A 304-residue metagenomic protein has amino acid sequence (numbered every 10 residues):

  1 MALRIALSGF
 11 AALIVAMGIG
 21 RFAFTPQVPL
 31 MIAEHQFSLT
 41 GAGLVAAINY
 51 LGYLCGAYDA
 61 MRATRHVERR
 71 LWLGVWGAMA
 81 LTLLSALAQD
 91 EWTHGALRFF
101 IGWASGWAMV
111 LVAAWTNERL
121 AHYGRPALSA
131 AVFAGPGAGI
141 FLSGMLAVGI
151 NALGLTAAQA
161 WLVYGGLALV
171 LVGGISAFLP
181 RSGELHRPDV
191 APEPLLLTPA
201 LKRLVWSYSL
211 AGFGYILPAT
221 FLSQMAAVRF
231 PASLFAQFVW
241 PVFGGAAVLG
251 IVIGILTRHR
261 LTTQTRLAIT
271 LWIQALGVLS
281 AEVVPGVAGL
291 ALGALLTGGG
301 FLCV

Functional and structural regions predicted by a protein language model:
T25, L201-P241, G245: Extracytoplasmic gate region of multi-pass secondary transporters
C55-Q89: Conserved MFS/SLC helix-loop-helix module at the cytosolic interface between two early adjacent transmembrane helices
G56-E68, G250-T263: Helix-to-loop junctions at the C-terminal end of transmembrane segments in multipass secondary transporters
G77-D90, I273-P285: C-terminal ends and interior cores of transmembrane alpha-helices in multi-pass membrane transporters/permeases
W92-I101, A288-L296: Paired small-residue
T93, G124-P180: Helix-loop-helix hairpin linking two adjacent transmembrane segments in secondary transporters
L97-G135: Cytoplasmic helix-loop-helix junction between adjacent transmembrane helices in 12-TM secondary transporters
Q264-V304: C-terminal transmembrane helical hairpin of 12-TM major facilitator-type secondary transporters
